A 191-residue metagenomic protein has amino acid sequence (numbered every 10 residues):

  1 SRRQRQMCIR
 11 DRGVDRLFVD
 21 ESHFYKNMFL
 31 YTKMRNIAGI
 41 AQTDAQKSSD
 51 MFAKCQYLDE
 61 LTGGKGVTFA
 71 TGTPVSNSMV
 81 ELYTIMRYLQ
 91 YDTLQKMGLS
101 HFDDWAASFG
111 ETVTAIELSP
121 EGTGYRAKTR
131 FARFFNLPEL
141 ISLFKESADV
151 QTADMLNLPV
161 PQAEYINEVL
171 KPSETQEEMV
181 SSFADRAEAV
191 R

Functional and structural regions predicted by a protein language model:
S1-Q6, F29-D59: Substrate-gripping "pore-loop 1 plus following alpha2 helix"
Q6, R10-R16, K47-V80, Y88-R191: Inter-lobe coupling linker of SF2 helicases/translocases
D20-E21: Walker B catalytic acidic pair
M28-Y31, M79-E81: Short, solvent-exposed loop/turn and secondary-structure capping segments
